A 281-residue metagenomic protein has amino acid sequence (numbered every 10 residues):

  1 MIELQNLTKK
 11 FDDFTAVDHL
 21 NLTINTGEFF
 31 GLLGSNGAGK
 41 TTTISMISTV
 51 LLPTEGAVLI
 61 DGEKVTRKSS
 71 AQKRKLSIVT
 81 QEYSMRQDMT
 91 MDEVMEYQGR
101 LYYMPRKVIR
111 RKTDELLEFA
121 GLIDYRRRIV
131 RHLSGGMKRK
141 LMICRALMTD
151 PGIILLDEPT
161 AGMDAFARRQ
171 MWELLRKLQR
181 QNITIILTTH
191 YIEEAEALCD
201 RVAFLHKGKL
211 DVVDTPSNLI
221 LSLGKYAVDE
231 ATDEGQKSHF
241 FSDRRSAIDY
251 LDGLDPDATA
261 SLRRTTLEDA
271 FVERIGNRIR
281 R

Functional and structural regions predicted by a protein language model:
G56-R67, A71-Q72: Conserved ABC transporter NBD signature motif
E96, R100, K107-Y125: Conserved ABC ATPase "signature" region
I129-L133: Conserved ABC ATPase signature
D150: Conserved catalytic motifs of ABC-family nucleotide-binding domains
I154-D157: Catalytic Walker B motif of ABC-type/P-loop ATPase nucleotide-binding domains
P216-R281: Short, charged/small-residue-rich alpha-helical element at the C-terminal edge of ABC transporter nucleotide-binding
